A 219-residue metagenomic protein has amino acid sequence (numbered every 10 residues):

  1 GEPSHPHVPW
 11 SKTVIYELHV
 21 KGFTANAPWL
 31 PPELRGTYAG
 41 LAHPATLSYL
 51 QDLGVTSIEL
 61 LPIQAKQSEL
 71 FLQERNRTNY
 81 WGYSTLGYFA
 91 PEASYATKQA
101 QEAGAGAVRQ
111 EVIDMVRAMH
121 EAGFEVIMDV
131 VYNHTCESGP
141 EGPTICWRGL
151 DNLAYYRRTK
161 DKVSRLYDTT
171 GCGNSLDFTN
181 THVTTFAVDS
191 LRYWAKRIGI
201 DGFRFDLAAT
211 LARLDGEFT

Functional and structural regions predicted by a protein language model:
G1-E17, T24-T37: The feature marks proteins involved in alpha-glucan
K21-P44, S48-G199, L207-F218: Substrate-binding/active-site clefts of carbohydrate-active enzymes
